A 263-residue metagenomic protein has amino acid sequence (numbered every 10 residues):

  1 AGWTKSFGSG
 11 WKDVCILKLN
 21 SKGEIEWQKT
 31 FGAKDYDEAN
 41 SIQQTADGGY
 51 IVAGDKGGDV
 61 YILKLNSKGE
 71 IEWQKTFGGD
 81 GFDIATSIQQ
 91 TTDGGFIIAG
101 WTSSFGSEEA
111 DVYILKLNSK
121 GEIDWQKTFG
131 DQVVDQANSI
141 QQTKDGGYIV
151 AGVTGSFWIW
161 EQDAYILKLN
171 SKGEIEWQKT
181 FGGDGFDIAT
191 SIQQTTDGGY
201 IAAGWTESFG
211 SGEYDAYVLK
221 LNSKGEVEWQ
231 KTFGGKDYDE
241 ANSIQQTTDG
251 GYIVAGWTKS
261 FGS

Functional and structural regions predicted by a protein language model:
A1-S263: A sequence-level/structural motif corresponding to short, flexible coil/turn segments enriched in small polar residues
